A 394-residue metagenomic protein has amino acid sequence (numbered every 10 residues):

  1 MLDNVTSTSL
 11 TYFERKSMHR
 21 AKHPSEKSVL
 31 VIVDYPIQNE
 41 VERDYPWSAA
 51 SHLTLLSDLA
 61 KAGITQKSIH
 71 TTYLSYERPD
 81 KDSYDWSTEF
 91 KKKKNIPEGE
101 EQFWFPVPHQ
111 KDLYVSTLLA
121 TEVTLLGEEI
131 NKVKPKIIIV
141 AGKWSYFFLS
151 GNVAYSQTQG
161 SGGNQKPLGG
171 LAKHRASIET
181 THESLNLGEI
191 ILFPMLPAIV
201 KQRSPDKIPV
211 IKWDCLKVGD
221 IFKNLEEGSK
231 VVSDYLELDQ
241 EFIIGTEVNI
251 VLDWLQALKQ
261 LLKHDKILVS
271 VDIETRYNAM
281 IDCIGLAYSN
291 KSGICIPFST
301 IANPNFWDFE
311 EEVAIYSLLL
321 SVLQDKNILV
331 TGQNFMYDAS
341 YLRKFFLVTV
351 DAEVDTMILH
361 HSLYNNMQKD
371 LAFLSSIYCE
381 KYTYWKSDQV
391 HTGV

Functional and structural regions predicted by a protein language model:
M1-G228: A polyanion-binding, active-site-adjacent surface
M1-K16, L236-L252: Short coil-to-helix leader/linker segments, especially the first N-terminal amphipathic alpha-helix with its helix
R20-H23, S184, N249-I267, L319-Q324: A short acidic-Thr-Gly-centered motif at the start of a beta-strand
A62, D272, C283-K291: Short conserved beta-strand segments at catalytic cores or DNA/RNA-binding microdomains of nucleic-acid binding
E122-K134, Q256-L261, E310-N327: Short, basic/hydrophobic alpha-helical segments
K136-K143, S270, N327-F335: Acidic beta-strand-to-loop metal/phosphate-binding motif
E189-I190, L225-T246, A279-D282, N290-V394: Active-site-proximal helix-loop-helix substrate-binding element of RNase H-like nuclease domains
K266-R276: Two-metal-ion RNase H-like nuclease active-site motif
